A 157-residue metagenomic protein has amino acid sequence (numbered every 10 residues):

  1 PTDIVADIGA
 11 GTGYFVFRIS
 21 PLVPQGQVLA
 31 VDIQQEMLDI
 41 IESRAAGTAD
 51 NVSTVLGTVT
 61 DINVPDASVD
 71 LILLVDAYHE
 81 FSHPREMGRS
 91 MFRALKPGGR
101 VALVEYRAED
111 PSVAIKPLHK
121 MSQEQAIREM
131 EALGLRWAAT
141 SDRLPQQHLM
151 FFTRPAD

Functional and structural regions predicted by a protein language model:
I4-I62: Class I SAM-dependent methyltransferase SAM/SAH-binding core
V23-P24, F81-S82, L95-P97: Helix-to-beta-strand junctions that scaffold the AdoMet/dcAdoMet cofactor pocket in Class I SAM-dependent enzymes
I62-L71: A short acidic, Gly/Pro-enriched loop at the edge of an enzyme's catalytic core that lines a small-molecule cofactor
D70-R85: A short SAM/SAH-binding and catalytic strip from SAM-dependent methyltransferases
R85-R100: A short glycine-rich, Lys/Arg-flanked "PGG" loop and its adjoining helix->strand segment in the class I
R100-I127: Conserved class I S-adenosyl-L-methionine
W137-A139, R143-D157: Core SAM-dependent methyltransferase catalytic element
